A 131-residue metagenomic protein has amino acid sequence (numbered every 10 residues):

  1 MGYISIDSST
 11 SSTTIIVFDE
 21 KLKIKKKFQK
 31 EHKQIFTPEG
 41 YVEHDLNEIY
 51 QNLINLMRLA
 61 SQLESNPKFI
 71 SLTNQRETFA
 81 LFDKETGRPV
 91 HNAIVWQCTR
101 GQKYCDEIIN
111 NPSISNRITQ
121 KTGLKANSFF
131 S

Functional and structural regions predicted by a protein language model:
M1-H91, N116, Q120: N-terminal glycine/serine-rich phosphate-binding loop of ATP-dependent small-molecule kinases, especially carbohydrate
L81-S131: Glycine-rich phosphate-binding loop and adjoining helix at the ATP-binding site of ATP-dependent phosphoryl-transfer
